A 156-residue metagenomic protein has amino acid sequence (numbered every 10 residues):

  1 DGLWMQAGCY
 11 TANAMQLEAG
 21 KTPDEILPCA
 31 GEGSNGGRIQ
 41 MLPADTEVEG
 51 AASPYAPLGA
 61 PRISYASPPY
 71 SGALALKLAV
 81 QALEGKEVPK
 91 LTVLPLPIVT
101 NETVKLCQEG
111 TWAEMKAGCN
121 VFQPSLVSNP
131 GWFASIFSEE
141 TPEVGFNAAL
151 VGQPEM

Functional and structural regions predicted by a protein language model:
D1-M156: A residue-level marker of the well-folded mature domains of exported/periplasmic proteins
